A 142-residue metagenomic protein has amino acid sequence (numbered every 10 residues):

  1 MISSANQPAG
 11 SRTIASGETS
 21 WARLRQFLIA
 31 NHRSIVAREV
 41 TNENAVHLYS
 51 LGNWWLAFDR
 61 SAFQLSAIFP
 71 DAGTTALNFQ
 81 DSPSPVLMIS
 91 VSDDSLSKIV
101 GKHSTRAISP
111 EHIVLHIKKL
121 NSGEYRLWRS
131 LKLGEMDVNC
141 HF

Functional and structural regions predicted by a protein language model:
I2-F142: Basic, polar low-complexity surface loops/patches
